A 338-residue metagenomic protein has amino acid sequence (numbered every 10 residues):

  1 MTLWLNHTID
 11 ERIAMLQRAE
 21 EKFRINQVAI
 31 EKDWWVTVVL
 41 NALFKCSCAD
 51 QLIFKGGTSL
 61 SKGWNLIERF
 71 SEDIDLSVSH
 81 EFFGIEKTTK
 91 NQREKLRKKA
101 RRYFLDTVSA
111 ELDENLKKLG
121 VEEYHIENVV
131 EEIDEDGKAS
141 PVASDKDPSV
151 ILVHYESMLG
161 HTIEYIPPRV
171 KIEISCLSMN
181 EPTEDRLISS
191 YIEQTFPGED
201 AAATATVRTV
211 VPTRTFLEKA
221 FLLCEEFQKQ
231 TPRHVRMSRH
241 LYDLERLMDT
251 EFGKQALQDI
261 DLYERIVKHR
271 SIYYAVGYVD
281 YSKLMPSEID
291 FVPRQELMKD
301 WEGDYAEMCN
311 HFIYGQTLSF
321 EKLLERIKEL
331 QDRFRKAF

Functional and structural regions predicted by a protein language model:
M1-L52, W64, E68, H80-F338: Structured mid-to-C-terminal alpha-helical surface segments
F54-T58: Glycine-rich beta-strand-to-loop/alpha-helix junction loops that act as flexible
S61: Betabetaalpha-Me/HNH-type nuclease active-site subdomain
L76-S77: Glycine-rich active-site/cofactor-binding loop and its immediate structural neighborhood
